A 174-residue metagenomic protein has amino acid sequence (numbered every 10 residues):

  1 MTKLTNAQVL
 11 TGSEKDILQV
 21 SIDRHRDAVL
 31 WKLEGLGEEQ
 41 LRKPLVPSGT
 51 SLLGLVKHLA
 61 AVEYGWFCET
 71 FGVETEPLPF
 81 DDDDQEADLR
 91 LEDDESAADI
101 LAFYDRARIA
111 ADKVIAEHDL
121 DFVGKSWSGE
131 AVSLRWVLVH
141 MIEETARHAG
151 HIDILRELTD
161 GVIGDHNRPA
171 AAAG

Functional and structural regions predicted by a protein language model:
K3-Q8, K15-E86, S126-G174: Short, contiguous alpha-helical
A87-K125, S133-E144: Acidic/histidine-rich alpha-helical segments that form the ligand environment of transition-metal centers
